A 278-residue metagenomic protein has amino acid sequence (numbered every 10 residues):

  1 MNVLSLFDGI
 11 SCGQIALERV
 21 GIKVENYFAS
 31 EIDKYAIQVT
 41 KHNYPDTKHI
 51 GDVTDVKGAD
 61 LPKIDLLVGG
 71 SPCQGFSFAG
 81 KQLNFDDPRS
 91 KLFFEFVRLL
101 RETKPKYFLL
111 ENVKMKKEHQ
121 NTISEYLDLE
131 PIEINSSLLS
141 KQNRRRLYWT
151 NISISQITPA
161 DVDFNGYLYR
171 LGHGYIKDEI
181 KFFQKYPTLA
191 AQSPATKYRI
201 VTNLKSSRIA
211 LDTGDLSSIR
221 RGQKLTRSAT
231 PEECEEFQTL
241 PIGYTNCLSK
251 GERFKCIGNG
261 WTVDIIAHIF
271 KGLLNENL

Functional and structural regions predicted by a protein language model:
M1-L4: Extreme N-terminal starter segment of soluble prokaryotic enzymes
L6-S11: Class I SAM-dependent methyltransferase "Motif I" SAM/SAH-binding loop
A16-E25, N43: A short, Lys/Arg-enriched amphipathic alpha-helix followed by its capping loop at the start of a domain
D33: Conserved SAM/SAH-binding beta-strand->alpha-helix loop
T40: Conserved SAM-binding loop
D46-D52: Conserved SAM-binding strand-loop segment of SAM-dependent methyltransferases
V56-L66, C73-S228: Class I S-adenosyl-L-methionine
